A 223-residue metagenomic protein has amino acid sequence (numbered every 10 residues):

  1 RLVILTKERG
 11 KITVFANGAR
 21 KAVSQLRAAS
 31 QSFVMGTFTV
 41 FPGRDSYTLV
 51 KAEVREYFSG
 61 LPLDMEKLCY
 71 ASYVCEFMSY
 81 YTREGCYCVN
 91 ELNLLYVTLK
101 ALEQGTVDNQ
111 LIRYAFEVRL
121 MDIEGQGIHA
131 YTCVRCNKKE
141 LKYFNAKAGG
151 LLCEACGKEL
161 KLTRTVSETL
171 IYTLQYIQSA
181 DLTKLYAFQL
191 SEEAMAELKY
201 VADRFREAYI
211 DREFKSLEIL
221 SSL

Functional and structural regions predicted by a protein language model:
R1, L5-L223: Non-catalytic alpha-helical scaffolds and adjoining flexible linkers that form interface surfaces for assembly
